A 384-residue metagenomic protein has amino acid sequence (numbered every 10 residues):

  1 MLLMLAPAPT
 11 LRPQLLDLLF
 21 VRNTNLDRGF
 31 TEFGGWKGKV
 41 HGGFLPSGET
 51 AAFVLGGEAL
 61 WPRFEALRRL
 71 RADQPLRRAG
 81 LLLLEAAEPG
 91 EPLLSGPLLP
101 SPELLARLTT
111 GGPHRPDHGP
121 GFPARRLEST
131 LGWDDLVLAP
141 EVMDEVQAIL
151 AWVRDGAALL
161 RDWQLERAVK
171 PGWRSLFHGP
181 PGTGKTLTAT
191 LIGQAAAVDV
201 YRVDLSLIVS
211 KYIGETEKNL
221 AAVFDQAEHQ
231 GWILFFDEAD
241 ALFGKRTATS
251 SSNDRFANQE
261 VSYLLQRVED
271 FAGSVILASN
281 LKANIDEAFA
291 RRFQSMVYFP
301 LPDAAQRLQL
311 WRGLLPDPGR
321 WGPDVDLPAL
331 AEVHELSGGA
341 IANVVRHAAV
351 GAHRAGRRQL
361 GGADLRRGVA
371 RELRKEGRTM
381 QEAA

Functional and structural regions predicted by a protein language model:
M1-A158, P171-G172, A363-L365: AAA+ P-loop ATPase mechanoenzymes
L3-A8, F20-V21, G244, R346-A349 (+1 more regions): Short amphipathic alpha-helical surface patches that mediate protein-protein
G42-L45, P140, S279, A305 (+1 more regions): Alpha-helix N-cap/helix-start motif at coil-to-helix transitions, marked by capping-box chemistry
E58, T130-D134, T249, M296 (+4 more regions): Alpha-helix C-capping/helix-to-loop hinge sites
A86, F122-S129, G244, A290-R291 (+2 more regions): Short acidic (Asp/Glu) and glycine-rich catalytic loops that position anionic groups and cofactors
E88-P89, L205, A239, N280 (+2 more regions): Proline- and acidic/polar-enriched loop/turn elements at helix boundaries
L136, P140-L330: Walker A/P-loop NTP-binding motif of AAA+ ATPase domains
R291-R292, A304-A384: C-terminal alpha-helical "lid" subdomain
